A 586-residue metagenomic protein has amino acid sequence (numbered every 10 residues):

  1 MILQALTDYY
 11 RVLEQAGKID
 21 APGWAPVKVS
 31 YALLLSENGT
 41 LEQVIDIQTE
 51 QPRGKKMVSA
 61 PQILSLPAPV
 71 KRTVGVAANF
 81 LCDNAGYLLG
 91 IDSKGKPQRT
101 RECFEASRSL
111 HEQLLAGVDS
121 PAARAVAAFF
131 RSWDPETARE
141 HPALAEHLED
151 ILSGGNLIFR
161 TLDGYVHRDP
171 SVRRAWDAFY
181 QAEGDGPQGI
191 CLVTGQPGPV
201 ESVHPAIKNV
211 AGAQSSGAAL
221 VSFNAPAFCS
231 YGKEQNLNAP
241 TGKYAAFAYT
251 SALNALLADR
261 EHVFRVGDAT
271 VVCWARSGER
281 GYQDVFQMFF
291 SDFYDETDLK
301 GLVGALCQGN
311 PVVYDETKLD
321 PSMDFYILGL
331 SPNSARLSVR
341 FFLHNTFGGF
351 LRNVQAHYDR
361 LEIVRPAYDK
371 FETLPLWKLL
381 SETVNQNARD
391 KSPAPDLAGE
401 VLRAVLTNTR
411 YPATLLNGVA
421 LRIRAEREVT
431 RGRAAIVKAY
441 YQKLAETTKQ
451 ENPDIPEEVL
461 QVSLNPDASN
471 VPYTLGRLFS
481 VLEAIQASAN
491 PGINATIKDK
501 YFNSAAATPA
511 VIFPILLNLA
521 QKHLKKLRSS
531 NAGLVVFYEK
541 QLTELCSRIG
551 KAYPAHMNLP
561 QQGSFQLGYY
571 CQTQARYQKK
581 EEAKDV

Functional and structural regions predicted by a protein language model:
M1-G184, F228-V586: Conserved phosphate-interacting/catalytic interface
G189: Cys/His-enriched microdomains
T194-P197: Short Cys/His-rich metal-coordination motifs, predominantly Zn2+-binding knuckles/fingers
V200-S202, R336: Short catalytic/ligand-binding loop motif for oxyanion handling, primarily in non-cytosolic enzymes, centered on
S202-N238: Short microdomains enriched in Cys/His and/or Lys/Arg
